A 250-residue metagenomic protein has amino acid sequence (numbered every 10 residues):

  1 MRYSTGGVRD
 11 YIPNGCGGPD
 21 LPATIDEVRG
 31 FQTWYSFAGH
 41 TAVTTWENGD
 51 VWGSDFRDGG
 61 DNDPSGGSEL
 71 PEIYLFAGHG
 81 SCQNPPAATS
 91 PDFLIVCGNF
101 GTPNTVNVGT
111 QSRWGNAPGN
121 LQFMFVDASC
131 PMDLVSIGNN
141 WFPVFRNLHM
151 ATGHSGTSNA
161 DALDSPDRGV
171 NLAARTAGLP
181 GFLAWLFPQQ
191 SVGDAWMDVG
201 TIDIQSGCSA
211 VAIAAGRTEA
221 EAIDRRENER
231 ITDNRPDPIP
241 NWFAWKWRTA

Functional and structural regions predicted by a protein language model:
M1-A87, D92-L94, G138: A domain-level signal for caspase-like cysteine endopeptidase catalytic cores and their zymogen-processing architecture
R9-D10, T33, A42, W52 (+8 more regions): Polar low-complexity intrinsically disordered regions enriched in Ser/Thr and small residues
A38-T41, E69-I73, P118-F123, R146-M150: Loop/turn elements at helix/coil->beta-strand transitions in domains of secreted/extracellular proteins
D58-N62, F100-W114, L134-F142: Alpha-helical scaffolding within the catalytic cores of extracellular/periplasmic polymer-degrading hydrolases
G80-P118: A short, glycine/acidic-enriched catalytic loop
F123-A250: Active-site-proximal C-terminal subdomain of hydrolase catalytic domains
